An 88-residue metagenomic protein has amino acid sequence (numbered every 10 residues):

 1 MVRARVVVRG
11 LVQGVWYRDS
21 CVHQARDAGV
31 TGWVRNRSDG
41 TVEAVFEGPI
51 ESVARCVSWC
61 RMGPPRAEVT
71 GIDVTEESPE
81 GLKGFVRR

Functional and structural regions predicted by a protein language model:
M1-R88: Intrinsically disordered, low-complexity, mixed-charge
